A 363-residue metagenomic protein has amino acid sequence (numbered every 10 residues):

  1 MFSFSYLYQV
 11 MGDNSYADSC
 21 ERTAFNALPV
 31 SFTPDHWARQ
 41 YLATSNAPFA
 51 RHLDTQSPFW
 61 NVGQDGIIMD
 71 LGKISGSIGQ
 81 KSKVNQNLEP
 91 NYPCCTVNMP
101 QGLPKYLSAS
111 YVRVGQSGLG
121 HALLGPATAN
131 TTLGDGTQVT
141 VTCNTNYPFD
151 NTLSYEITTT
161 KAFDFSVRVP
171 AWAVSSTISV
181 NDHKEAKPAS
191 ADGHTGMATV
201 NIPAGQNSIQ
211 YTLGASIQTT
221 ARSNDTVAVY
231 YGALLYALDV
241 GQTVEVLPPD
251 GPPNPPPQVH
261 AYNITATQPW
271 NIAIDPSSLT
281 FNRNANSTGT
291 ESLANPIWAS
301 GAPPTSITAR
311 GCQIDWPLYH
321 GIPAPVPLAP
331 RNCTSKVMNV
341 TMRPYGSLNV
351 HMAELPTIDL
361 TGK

Functional and structural regions predicted by a protein language model:
M1-G12, P29, E156-T159: Well-ordered alpha-helical scaffold segments within catalytic/enzyme domains
Y8-A17, P170: Carbohydrate-binding surfaces of carbohydrate-active enzymes
D18-N26, S31, W37-S45, F49-L153 (+1 more regions): C-terminal beta-rich recognition modules with glycine/proline-rich loops and embedded aromatic residues
P148, T158-T160, A191-G193, I202-A204: Surface-exposed coil/turn segments at beta-strand junctions on protein surfaces, enriched
N151-Y155, F163-F165: Structural beta-strand segments of beta-rich domains
T160-A162, V169-V174: Short proline/glycine-enriched turn/loop motifs at strand-loop junctions of beta-rich domains
F163-S166, T199-A221: C-terminal beta-strand-rich structural cap/linker in extracellular carbohydrate-active enzymes
A173-I202, T219-S223: Solvent-exposed beta-strand/loop surfaces of large extracellular or lumenal domains
